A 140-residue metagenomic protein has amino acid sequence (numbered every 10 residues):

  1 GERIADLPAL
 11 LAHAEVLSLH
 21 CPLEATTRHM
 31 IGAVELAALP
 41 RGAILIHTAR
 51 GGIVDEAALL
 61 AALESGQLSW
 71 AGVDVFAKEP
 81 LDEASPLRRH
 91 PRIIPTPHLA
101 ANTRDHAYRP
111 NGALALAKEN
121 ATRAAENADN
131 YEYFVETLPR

Functional and structural regions predicted by a protein language model:
G1-P86: Rossmann-like adenosine-cofactor binding region
A77-R140: C-terminal helix-to-coil terminal segments
